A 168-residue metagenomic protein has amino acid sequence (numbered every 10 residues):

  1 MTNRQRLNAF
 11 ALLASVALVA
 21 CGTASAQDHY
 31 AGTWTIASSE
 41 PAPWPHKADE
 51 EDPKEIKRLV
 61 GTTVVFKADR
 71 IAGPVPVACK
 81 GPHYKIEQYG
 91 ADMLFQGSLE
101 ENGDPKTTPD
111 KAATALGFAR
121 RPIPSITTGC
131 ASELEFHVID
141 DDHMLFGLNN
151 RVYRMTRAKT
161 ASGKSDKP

Functional and structural regions predicted by a protein language model:
T2-L12: Bacterial N-terminal signal peptides that target proteins for export
F10-A20: Bacterial N-terminal signal peptides
T23-T33: N-terminal helix-cap/turn-to-beta initiation motif at the start of protein domains
I36-P74: Short, solvent-exposed loop/hinge segments that bridge or flank secondary-structure elements
E40-P43, F66-E133: Contiguous, well-ordered beta-strand patches that form the walls/edges of small beta-barrel/beta-sandwich domains
A78-L94, I139-P168: Edge beta-strand at a domain terminus
